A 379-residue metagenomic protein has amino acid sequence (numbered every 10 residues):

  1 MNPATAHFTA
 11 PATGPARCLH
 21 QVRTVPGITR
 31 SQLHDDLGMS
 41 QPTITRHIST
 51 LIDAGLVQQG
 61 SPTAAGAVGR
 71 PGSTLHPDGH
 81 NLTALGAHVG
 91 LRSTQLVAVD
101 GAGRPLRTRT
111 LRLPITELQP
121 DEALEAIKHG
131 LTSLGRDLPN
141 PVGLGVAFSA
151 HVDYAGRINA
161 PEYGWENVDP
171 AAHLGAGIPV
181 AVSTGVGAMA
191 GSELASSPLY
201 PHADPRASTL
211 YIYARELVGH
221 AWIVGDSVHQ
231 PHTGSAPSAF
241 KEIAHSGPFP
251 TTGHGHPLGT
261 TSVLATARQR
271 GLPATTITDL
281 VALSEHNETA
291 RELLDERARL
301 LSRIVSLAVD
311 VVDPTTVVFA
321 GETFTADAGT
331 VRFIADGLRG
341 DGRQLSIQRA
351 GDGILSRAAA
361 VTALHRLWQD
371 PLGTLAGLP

Functional and structural regions predicted by a protein language model:
M1-D36: Extreme N-terminal segment that seeds HTH/winged-HTH DNA-binding domains in transcriptional regulators
T5, V89-D121, G234-A239, I243-S246: Short glycine-rich, Thr/Ser-proximal phosphate-binding strand/loop in the N-terminal lobe of ATP-dependent enzymes
H7, A12, H20-R23, A181-S196 (+1 more regions): Glycine-rich phosphate-binding/hydrolytic loop that grips phosphoryl groups
I52-V68: Beta-hairpin "wing" of winged helix-turn-helix
P71-T108, S208-H229: Gly/Thr-rich phosphate-binding beta-strand-loop-beta motif of the actin/hexokinase/Hsp70
P105, T110-R112, T116-S208, A328-R339: Glycine-rich phosphate-binding loop and adjoining helix at the ATP-binding site of ATP-dependent phosphoryl-transfer
D121-L138, P257, L264-A328, S346-S356: Adenine-nucleotide phosphate-binding core of ATP-dependent small-molecule kinases
P205-L258: Glycine-rich phosphate-binding loop of actin/hexokinase-like ATP-binding domains
